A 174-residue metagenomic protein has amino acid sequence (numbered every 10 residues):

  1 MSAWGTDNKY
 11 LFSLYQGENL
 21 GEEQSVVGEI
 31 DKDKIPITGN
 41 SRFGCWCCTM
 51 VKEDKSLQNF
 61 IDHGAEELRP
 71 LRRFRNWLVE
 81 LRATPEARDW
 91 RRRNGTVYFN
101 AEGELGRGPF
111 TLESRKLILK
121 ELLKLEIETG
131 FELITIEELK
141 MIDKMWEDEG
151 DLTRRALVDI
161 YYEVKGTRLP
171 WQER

Functional and structural regions predicted by a protein language model:
M1-M141, V164, W171-R174: Nucleotide-activated chemistry modules centered on ATP-dependent adenylation/adenylyltransferase
M145-R174: Extended, charged low-complexity segments that frequently continue into or abut oligomerization scaffolds
